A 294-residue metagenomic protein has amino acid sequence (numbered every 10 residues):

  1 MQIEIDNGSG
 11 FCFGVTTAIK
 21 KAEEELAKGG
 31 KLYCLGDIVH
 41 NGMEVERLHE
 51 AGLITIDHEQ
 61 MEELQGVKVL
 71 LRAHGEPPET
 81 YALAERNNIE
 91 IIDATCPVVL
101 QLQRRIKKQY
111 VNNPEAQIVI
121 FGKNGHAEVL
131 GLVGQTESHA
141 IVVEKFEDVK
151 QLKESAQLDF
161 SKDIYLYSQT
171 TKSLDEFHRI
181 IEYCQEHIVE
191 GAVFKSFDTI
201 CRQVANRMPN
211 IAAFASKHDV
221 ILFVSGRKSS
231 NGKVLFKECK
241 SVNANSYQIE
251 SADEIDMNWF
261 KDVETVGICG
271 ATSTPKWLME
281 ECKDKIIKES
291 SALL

Functional and structural regions predicted by a protein language model:
M1-L294: The feature marks the mature, well-folded catalytic cores of soluble enzymes
